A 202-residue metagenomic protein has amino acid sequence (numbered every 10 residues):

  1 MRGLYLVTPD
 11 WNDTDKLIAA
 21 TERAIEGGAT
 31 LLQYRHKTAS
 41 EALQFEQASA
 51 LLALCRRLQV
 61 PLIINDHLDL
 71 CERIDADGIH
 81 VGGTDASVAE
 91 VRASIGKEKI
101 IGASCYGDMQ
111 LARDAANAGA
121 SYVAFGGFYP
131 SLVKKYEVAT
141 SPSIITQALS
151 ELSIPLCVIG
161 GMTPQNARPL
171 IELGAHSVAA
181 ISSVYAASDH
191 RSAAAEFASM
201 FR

Functional and structural regions predicted by a protein language model:
M1-A86, A93-S121, E137, Q147 (+4 more regions): Conserved N-terminal beta1-alpha1 strand-loop-helix module at the mouth
K37, Y129-S131: A short, flexible beta-alpha/helix-coil linker loop
A86-A89, S131-L132: A short, polar/charged loop-to-alpha-helix boundary motif
F125, V133-K135: Phosphate-binding beta-alpha-beta segment of Rossmann-like dinucleotide-binding domains, i.e., the NAD(P)
F125, V158-M162, A180-S182: Glycine-rich beta-strand-to-loop/alpha-helix junction loops that act as flexible
S141-I145: Short alpha-helical segments enriched in small residues
A175-S177: Structured catalytic cores of enzymes that bind and process phosphorylated ligands/cofactors
